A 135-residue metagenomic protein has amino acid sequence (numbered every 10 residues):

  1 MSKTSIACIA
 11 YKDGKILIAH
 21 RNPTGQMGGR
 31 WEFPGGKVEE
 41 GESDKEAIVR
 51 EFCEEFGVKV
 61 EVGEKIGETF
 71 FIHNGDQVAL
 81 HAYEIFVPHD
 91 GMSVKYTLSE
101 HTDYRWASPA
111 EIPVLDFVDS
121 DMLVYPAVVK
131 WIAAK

Functional and structural regions predicted by a protein language model:
M1-L17, K37, E68: Conserved N-terminal beta-strand and adjoining loop/helix that marks the start of the Nudix/MutT-like hydrolase domain
T4-I6, G14, V78-H81, T102: Change "...and in nucleic-acid phosphodiester-cleaving endonucleases..." to "...and in nucleic-acid processing enzymes
C8, P23, F70, K95-L98: Short secondary-structure boundary/capping segments
A10-Y11, I18, I85, W106: Conserved hydrophobic "DFG−1" position in protein kinase catalytic cores
K15-E54: Conserved Nudix-box catalytic region and its N-terminal flanking loop in Nudix hydrolases and closely related
G28, V87, L98-K135: Nudix hydrolase/Nudix homology domain
K59-V60, T69-S93, R105-P109, V128: Active-site-adjacent beta-strand/loop module that shapes the phosphate/pyrophosphate-binding cleft
